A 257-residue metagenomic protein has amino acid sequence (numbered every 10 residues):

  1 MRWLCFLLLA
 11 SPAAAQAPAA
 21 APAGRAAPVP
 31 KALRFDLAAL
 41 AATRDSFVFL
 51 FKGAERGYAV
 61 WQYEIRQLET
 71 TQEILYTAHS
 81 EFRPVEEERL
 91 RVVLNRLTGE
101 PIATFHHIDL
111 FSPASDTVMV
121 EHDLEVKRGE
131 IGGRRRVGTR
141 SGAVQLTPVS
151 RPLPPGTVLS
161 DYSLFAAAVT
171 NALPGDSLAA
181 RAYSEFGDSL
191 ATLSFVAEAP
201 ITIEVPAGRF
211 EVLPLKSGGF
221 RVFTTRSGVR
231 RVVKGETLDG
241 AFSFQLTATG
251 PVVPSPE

Functional and structural regions predicted by a protein language model:
W3-S11: Sec-dependent N-terminal signal peptides
A19-E130, N171-E257: Acidic, serine/threonine-rich low-complexity disordered tracts
G129-I131, R136-A172: Surface-exposed beta-loop interaction hotspot
